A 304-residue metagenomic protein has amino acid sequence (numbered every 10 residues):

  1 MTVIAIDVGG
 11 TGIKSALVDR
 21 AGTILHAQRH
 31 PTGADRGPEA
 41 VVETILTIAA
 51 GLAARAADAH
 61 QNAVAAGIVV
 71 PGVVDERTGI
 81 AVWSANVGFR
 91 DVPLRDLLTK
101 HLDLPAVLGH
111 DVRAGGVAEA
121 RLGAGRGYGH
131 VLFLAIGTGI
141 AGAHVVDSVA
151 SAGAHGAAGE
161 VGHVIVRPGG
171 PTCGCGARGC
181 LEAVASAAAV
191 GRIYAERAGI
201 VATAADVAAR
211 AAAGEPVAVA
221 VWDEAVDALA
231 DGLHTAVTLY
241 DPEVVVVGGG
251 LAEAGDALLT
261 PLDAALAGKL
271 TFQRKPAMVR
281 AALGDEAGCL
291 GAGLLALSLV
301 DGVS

Functional and structural regions predicted by a protein language model:
M1-A65, D75-T78, D96-A106, A118-H130 (+2 more regions): ATP-binding/phosphotransfer module of carbohydrate and carboxylate kinases, centering on a glycine-rich
D7, G67-P71, F133-G139, A143-V145: Short beta-strand segments
T11-G12, A114, T138-A141: Conserved A3 ("GATE") glycine/threonine-rich loop of ANL adenylate-forming enzymes
Q28-H30, A85, A154: Short hydrophobic alpha-helix segments
T32-G33, F89, A158-E160: A short acidic/small-residue loop/turn micro-motif
G79-R90: A charged helix-plus-loop insertion that forms the helical arch/lid used to bind and gate nucleic-acid substrates
H144-E160: Short, charged low-complexity linear segments at domain edges
